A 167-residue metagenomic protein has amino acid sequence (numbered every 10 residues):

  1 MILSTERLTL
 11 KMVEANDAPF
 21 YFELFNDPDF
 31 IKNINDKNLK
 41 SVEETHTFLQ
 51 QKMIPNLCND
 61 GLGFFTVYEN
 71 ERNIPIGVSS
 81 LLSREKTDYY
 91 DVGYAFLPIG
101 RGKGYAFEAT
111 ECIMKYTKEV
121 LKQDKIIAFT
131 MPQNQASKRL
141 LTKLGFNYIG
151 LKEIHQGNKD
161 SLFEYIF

Functional and structural regions predicted by a protein language model:
M1-K32, T66-F167: Acyl-donor (CoA/ACP) binding surface of acyl/acetyltransferases
F25, I34, N56-C58: Hydrophobic residues in alpha-helical segments
D29-Q51: Conserved GNAT-fold acetyl-CoA-binding loop/helix
M53-T66: A short helix-loop-beta-strand connector motif used in the catalytic cores of GNAT acetyltransferases and, in some
